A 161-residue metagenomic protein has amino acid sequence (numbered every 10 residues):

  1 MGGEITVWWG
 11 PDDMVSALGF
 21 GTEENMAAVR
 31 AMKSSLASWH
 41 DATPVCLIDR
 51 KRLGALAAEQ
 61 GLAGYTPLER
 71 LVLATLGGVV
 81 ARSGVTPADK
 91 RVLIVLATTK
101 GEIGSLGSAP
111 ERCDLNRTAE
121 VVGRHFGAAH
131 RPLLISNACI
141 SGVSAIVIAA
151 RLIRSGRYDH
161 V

Functional and structural regions predicted by a protein language model:
M1-P132, N137, R151-R154: Conserved "HGTGT" condensation-loop signature of ketosynthase/thiolase-family condensing enzymes that catalyze
G142: Short conserved active-site loop signatures built around small residues
I146, A150: Short, conserved alpha-helix that lines the donor NDP-sugar binding/gating region of sugar-transfer enzymes
